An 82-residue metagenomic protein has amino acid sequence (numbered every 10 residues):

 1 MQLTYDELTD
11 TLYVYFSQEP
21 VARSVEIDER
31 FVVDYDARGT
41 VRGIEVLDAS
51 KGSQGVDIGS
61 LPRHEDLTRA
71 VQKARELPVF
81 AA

Functional and structural regions predicted by a protein language model:
M1-A82: Small, basic N-terminal interaction modules of short regulatory proteins
